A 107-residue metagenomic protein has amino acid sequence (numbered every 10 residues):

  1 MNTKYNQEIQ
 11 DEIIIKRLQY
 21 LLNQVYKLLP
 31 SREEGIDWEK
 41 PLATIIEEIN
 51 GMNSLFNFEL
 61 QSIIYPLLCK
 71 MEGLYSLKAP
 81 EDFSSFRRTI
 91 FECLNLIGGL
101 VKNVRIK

Functional and structural regions predicted by a protein language model:
M1-E39, I90-G99: Short terminal alpha-helical segments
Y5-K16, I36, L55-Y65, P80 (+1 more regions): Short, solvent-exposed segments of well-ordered alpha helices
N23-K70: Amphipathic alpha-helical interaction modules
L68-K107: Amphipathic alpha-helical binding modules
